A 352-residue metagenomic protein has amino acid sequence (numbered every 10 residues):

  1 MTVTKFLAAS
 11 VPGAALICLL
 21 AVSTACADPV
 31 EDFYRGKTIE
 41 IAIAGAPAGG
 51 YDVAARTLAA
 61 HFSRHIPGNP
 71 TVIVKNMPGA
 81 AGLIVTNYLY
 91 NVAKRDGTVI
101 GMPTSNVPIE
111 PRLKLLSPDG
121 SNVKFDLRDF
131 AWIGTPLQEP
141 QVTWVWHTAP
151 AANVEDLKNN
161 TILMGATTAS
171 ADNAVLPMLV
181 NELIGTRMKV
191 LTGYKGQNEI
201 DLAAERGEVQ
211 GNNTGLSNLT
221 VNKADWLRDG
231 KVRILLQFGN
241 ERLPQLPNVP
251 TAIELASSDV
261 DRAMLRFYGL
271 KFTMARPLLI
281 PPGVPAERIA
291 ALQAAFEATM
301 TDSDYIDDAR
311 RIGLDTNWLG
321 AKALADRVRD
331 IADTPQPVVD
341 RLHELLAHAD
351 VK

Functional and structural regions predicted by a protein language model:
M1-A14: Bacterial N-terminal signal peptides that target proteins for export
V22-T24: N-terminal signal peptide c-region/cleavage motif recognized by signal peptidases
D28-A275, A347-V351: Conserved hydrophobic/amphipathic secondary-structure segments that form or flank ligand- or partner-binding grooves
R35-K37, D229, L255, T273 (+1 more regions): An extracytoplasmic/periplasmic, membrane-proximal ligand-sensing/linker region
A46-P47, P281-A286: Structural beta->alpha junctions
A275-P281: A short beta-strand structural signal in non-transmembrane regions
